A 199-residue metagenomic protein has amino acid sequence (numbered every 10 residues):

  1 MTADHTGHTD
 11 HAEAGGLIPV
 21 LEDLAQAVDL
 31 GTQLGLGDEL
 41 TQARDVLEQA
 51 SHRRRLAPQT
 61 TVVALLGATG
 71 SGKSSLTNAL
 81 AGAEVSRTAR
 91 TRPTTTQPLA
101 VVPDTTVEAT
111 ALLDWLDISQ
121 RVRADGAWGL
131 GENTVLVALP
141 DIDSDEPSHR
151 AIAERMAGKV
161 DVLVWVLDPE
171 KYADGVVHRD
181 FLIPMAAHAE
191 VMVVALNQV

Functional and structural regions predicted by a protein language model:
T2-L139, S144: Conserved G1/Walker A P-loop phosphate-binding module
L113-V135, I142-V199: Conserved C-terminal guanine-recognition region of P-loop GTPase G domains, centered on the G4
